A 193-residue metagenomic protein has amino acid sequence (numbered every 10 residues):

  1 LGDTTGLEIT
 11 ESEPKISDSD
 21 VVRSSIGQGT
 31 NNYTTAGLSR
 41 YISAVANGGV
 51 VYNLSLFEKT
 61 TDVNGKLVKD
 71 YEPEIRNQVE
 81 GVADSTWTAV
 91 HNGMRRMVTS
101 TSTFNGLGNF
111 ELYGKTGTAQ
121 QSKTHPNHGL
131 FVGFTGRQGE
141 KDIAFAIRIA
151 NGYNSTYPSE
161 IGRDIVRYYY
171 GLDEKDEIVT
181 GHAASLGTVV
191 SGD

Functional and structural regions predicted by a protein language model:
L1-I147, V190-D193: Beta-lactam-recognizing serine transpeptidase/beta-lactamase-like catalytic domain environment
L38, N154-R163: Short, charged, low-complexity patches
L67-V68, P73-I75, S159-D193: Short, gly/Ser/Thr-rich active-site loops of penicillin-recognizing serine hydrolases
R148-G152: Ligand-site clamp/hinge motif
